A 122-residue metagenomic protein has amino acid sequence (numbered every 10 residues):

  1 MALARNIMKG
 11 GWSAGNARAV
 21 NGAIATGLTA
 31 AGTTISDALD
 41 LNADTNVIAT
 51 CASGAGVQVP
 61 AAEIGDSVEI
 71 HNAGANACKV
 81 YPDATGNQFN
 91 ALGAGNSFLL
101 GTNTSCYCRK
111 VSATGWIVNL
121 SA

Functional and structural regions predicted by a protein language model:
M1, R5, S97-F98: Parallel beta-helix/beta-solenoid repeats that form elongated, surface-exposed shafts/blades used for receptor binding
L3-A84, A113-A122: Exposed extracellular interaction/assembly regions and N-terminal maturation sites
A30-T33, D44, G95, L100-S105: Solvent-exposed, conformationally flexible loop/turn segments
S67, G101-V111: Extracellular disulfide-bonded cysteine-rich modules/repeats
T85-G95: Extracellular beta-sheet repeat scaffolds used for adhesion and glycan interaction
